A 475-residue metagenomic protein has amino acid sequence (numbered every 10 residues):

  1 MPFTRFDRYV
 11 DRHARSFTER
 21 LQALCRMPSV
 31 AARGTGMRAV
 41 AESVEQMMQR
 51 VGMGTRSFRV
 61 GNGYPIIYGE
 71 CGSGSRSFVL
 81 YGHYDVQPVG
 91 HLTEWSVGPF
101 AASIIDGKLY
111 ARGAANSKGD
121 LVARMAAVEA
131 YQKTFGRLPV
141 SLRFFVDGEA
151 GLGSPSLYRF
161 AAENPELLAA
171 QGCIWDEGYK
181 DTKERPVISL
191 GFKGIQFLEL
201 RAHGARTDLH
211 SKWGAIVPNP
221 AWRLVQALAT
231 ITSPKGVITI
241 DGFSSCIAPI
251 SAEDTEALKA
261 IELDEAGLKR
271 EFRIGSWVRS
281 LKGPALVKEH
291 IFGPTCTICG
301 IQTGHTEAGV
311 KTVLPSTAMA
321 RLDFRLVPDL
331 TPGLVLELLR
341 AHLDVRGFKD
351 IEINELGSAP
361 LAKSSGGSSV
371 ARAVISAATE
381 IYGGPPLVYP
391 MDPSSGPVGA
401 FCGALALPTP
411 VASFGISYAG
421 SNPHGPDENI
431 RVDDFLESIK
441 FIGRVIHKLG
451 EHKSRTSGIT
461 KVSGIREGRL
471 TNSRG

Functional and structural regions predicted by a protein language model:
P2-R112, K133-L142, L322: Acidic/His- and Gly-rich active-site-bordering loop/insert found across diverse amide/peptide-bond hydrolases
Y84-V86, F145-S154, D176-K180, G204-T207 (+2 more regions): Acidic, glycine-rich active-site loops and adjacent beta-strand->loop/helix elements that engage anionic groups
D85, I231-K235, R340-K349: A common structural junction motif
I105-N116, G384-V388: Short pre-catalytic strand/loop immediately N-terminal to key active-site residues, enriched for Gly-Thr
L109, A115-G191, R455: Acidic/histidine-rich catalytic neighborhood of metal-dependent amide-processing enzymes
T182-K183, T239-T317, R325-L338, R346 (+2 more regions): An extended, acidic, His-containing surface patch that forms the Zn2+-binding/catalytic region of metallohydrolases
V187-H203, V411-Y418: Flexible glycine/proline-rich, aromatic-decorated loop/lid segments
G214-G236: A short core secondary-structure module
